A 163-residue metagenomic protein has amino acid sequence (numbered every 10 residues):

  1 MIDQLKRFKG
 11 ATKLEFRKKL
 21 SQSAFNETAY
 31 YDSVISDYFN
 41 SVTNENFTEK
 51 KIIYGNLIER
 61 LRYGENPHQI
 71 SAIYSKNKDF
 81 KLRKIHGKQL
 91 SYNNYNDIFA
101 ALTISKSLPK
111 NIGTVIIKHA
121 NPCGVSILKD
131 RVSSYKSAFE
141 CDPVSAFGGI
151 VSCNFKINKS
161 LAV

Functional and structural regions predicted by a protein language model:
M1-N46: N-terminal beta-alpha lobe that positions the nucleotide/phosphoryl donor in ATP/NTP-coupled carboxylate activation
F16, N26, Y30, E45-V163: Long, structured protein-protein interaction/assembly regions in large complexes
